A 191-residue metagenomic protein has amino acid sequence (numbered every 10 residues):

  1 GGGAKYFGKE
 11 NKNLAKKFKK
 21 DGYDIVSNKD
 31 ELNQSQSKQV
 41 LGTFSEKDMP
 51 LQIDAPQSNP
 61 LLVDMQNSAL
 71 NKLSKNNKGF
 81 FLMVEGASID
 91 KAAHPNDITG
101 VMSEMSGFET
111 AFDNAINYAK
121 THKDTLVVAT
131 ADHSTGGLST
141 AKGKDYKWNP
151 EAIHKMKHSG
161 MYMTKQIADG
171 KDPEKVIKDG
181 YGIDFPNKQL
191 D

Functional and structural regions predicted by a protein language model:
G1-D191: A post-motif C-terminal structural segment
